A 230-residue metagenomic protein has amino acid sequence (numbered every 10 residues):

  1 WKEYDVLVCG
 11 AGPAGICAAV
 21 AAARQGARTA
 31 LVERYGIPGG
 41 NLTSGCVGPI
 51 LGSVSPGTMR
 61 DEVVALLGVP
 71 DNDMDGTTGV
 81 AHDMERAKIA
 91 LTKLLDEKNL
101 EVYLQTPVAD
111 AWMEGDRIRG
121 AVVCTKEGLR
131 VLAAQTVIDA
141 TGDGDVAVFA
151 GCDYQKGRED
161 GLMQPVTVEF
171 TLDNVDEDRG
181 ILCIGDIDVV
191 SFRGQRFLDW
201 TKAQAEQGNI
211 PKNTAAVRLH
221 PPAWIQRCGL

Functional and structural regions predicted by a protein language model:
W1-G12: Beta1/beta-strand and adjacent pyrophosphate-binding region of the FAD-binding site in flavoprotein oxidoreductases
K2-Y4, E127-T136: Core beta-strand elements of the Rossmann-like FAD/NAD(P) dinucleotide-binding domain in flavoenzyme oxidoreductases
C9, L132-D143: Short hydrophobic core segments
A11, T125, T141, A150: Glycine-rich, N-terminal phosphate-binding loop of Rossmann-like dinucleotide-binding domains
G15: N-terminal Rossmann-fold NAD(P) dinucleotide-binding loop
A21, A27-R28, E33-R117, Q155 (+2 more regions): Conserved N-terminal/central alpha/beta ligand/cofactor-binding core
W112-V131: Conserved beta-strand-loop-beta-strand element in the redox core of flavoprotein oxidoreductases
V148-L230: Rossmann-like dinucleotide-binding core of oxidoreductases
